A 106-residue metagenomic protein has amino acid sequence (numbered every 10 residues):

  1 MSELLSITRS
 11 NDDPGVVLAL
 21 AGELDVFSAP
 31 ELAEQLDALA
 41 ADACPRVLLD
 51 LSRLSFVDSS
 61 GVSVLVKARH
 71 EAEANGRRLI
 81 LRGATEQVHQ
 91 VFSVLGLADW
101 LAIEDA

Functional and structural regions predicted by a protein language model:
M1-S55, K67-A106: STAS-like cytosolic regulatory interaction modules
D58: Conserved G/P- and acidic residue-centered "switch" motifs that form tight phosphate/ATP-binding loops in soluble
